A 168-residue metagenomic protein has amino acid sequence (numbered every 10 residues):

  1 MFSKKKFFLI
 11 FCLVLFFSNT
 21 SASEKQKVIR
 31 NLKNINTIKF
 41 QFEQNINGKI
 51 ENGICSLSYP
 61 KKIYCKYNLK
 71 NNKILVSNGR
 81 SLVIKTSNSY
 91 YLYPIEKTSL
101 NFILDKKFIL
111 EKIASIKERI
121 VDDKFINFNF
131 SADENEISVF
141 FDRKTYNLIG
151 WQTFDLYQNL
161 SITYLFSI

Functional and structural regions predicted by a protein language model:
M1-S3: N-terminal secretory signal peptides that target proteins for export/translocation
F7-F16: Sec-dependent N-terminal signal peptides
S18-A22: Sec/Tat signal peptide C-region and signal peptidase I cleavage site
R30-I50: A short, Trp-centered hydrophobic/proline-enriched beta-strand micro-motif
N47-I50, K70, S87-N88, A132-E134 (+1 more regions): Glycine-centered tight beta-turn/hairpin loop motif at sheet-sheet or coil-to-beta transitions
C55-I103: An acidic-aromatic
S87-F125: Flexible, surface-exposed loop/linker segments and immediately adjacent secondary-structure boundaries
E118-I168: Gly/Pro-enriched, hydrophobic low-complexity segments that function as extracytoplasmic propeptides/linkers
